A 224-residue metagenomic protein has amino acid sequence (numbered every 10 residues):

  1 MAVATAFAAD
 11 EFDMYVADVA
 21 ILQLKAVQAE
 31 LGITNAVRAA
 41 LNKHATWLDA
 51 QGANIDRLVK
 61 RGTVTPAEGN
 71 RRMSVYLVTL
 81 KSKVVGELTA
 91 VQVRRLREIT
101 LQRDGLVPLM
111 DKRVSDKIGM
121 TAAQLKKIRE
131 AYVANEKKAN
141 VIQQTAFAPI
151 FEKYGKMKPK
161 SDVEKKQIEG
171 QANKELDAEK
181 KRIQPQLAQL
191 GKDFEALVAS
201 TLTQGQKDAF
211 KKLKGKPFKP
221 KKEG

Functional and structural regions predicted by a protein language model:
F7-G224: Charge-rich (acidic/polar
